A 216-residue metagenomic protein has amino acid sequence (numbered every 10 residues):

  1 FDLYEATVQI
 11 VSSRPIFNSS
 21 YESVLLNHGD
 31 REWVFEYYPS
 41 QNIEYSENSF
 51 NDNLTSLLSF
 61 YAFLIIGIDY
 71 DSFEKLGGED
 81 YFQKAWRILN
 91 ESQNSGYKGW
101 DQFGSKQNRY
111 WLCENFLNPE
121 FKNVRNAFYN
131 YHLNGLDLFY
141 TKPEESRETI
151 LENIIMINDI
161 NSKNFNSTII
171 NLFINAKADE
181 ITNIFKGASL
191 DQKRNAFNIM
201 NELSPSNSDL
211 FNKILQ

Functional and structural regions predicted by a protein language model:
F1, F17, F35, F50 (+13 more regions): Phenylalanine-focused residue identity feature
L3, L25-L26, L54-L58, L64 (+12 more regions): Generic detector of leucine side chains in alpha-helical contexts
L3-Y110: Acidic/His-rich structured neighborhood in mature extracellular/periplasmic domains
S46-E47, I68-G78, Y97-Q102, P119-N130 (+2 more regions): Short, highly charged low-complexity linear segments
L76-I157: Charged, compositionally biased boundary regions
F128-Q216: A cross-kingdom marker for long, charged
